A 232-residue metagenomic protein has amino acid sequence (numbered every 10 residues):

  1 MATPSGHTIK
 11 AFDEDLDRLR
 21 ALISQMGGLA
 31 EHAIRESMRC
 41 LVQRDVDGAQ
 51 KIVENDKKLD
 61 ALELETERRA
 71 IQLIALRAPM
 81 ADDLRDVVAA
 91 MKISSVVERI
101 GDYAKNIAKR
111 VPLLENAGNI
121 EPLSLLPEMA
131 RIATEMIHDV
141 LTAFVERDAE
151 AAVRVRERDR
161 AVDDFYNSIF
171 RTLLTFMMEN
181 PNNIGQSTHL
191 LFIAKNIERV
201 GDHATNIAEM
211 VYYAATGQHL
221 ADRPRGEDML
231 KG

Functional and structural regions predicted by a protein language model:
M1-G232: Cytosolic, long alpha-helical scaffolding segments
